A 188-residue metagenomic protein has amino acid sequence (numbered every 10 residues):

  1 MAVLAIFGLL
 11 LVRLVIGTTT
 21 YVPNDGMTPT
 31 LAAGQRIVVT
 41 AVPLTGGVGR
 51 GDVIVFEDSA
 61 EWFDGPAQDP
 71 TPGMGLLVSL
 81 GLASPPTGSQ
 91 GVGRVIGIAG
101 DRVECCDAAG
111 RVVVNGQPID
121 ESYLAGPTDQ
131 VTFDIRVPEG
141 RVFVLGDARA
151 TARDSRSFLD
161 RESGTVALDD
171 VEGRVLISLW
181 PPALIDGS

Functional and structural regions predicted by a protein language model:
M1-S188: Extended hydrophobic leader/signal-anchor segments used for secretion and membrane insertion
